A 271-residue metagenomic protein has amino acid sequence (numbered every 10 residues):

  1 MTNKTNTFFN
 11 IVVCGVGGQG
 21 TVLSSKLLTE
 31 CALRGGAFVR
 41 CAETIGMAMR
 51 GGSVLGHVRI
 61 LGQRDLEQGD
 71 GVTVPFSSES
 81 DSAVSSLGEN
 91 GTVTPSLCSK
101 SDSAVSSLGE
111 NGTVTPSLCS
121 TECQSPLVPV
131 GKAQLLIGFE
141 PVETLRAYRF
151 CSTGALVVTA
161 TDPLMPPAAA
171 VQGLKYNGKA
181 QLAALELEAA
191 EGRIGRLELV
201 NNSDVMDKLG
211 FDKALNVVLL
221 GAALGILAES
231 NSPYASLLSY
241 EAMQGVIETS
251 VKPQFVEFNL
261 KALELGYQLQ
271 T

Functional and structural regions predicted by a protein language model:
T2-G71, S120-T271: Active-site cofactor/cluster-binding pocket
P75-S120: Long, intrinsically disordered low-complexity tandem-repeat segments
